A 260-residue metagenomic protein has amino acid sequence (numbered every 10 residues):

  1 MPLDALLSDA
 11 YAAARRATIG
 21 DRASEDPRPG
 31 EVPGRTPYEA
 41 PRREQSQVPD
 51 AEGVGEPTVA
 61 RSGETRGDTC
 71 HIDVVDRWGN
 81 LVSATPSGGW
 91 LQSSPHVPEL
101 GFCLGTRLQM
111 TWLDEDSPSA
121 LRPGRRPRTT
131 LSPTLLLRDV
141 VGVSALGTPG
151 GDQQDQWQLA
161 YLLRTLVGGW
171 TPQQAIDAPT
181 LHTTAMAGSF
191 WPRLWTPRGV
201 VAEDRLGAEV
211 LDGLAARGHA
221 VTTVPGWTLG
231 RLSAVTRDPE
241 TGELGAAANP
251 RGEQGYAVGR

Functional and structural regions predicted by a protein language model:
M1-S87, V97-E99, P225: Internal maturation/activation junctions in enzymes
P2-L6, G53, A120, V210 (+1 more regions): Acidic/proline-rich low-complexity IDRs
A14, A40, E56, L166-V167 (+3 more regions): Conduit-forming functional cores of very large proteins
G30-E39, E44-E52, G63, S93 (+8 more regions): Glycine-centered flexibility motif
P41-R42, G105, V201-A202, E240-T241: Alpha-helix boundary/capping detector
P57-V224: Proteins synthesized as precursors that undergo proteolytic processing into mature forms
A208-R260: In a subset of proteins, long, contiguous C-terminal domains/tails are tracked
